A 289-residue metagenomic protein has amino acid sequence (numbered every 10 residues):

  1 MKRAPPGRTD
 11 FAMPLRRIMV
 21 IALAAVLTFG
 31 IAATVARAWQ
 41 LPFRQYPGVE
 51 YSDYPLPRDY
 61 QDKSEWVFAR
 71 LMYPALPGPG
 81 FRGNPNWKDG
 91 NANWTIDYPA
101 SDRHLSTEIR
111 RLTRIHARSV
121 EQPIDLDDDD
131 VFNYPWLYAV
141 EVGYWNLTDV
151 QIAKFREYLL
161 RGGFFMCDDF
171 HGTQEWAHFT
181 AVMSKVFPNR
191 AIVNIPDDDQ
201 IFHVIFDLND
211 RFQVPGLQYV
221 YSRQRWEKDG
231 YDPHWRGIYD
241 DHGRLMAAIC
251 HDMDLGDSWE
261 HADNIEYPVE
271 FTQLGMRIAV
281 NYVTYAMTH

Functional and structural regions predicted by a protein language model:
K2-A22: Bacterial N-terminal signal peptides that target proteins for export
I21-G30: Bacterial N-terminal signal peptides
R37-W136, V142-G143, M246, D254-H289: Aromatic-Pro/Gly-enriched surface loop or interdomain linker that acts as a lid/target-recognition segment
W39-S52, L76, G80-G83, Q174-G256 (+4 more regions): An acidic, glycine-rich "communication" segment
F68, V131-W176: Short alpha-beta junction capping motif
D102-S106, I152, R156, W176-T180 (+1 more regions): Extracytoplasmic/secreted envelope proteins and their assembly/folding machinery, especially bacterial periplasmic
I115-D125, C167-G172, R190-D198: Surface-exposed patches in mature extracellular/periplasmic domains of secreted proteins
